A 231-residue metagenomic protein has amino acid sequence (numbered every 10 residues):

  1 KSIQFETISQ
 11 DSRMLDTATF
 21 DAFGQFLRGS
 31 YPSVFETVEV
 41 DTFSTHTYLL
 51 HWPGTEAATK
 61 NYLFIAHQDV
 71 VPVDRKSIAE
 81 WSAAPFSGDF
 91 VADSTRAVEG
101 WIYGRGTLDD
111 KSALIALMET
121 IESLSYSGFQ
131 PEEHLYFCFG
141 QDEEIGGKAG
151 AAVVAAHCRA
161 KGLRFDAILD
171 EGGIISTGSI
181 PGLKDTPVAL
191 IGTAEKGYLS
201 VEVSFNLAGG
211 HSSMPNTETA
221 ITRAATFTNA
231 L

Functional and structural regions predicted by a protein language model:
K1-T107, L124-E133: Acidic/His- and Gly-rich active-site-bordering loop/insert found across diverse amide/peptide-bond hydrolases
S9-Q10, A57, Q68-P72, D142-G146 (+2 more regions): Solvent-exposed loop/turn segments at secondary-structure junctions within structured extracellular/periplasmic domains
D21, Q25-G29, I115, T222 (+1 more regions): Solvent-exposed, polar/charged alpha-helical surfaces in well-ordered, non-transmembrane soluble domains, broadly
L49, Y136, S200-S204: Beta-strand secondary-structure signal
P53, S204-A208: Solvent-exposed residues in well-ordered beta-strands and their adjoining turns, especially edge/terminal strands
W101-L190: Acidic/histidine-rich catalytic neighborhood of metal-dependent amide-processing enzymes
C158-K161, D166, I174-T186, I191-E202 (+1 more regions): Acidic-enriched catalytic cores of C-N bond-cleaving enzymes acting on peptides and small amides
